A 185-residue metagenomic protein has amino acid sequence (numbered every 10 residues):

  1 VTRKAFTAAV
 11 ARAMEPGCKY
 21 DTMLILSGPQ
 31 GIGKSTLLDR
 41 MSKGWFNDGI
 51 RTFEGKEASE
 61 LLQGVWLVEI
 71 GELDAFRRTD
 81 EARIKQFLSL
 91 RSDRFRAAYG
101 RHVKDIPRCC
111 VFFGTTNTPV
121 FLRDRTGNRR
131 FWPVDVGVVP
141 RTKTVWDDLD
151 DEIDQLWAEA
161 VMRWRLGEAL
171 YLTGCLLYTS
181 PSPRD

Functional and structural regions predicted by a protein language model:
V1-G64: P-loop NTPase catalytic core of nucleic-acid-dependent motor ATPases
A58-Q63, A97-T115: AAA+/SF3 P-loop NTPase mechanochemical coupling elements
L67-L88, D124-G127: Conserved AAA+/SF3 P-loop NTPase catalytic/coupling segment centered on the Walker-B
E72, C110, G114-P119, G137: A short beta-strand-to-loop transition that corresponds to the Sensor-1 phosphate-sensing loop of AAA+ P-loop ATPases
A82-R101: Conserved catalytic/switch belt of AAA+ P-loop NTPases
D124-P140: A short helix-turn-beta junction within AAA+ P-loop NTPase domains corresponding to the substrate/partner-engaging
E152-L177: Long, low-complexity, charged/polar intrinsically disordered regions in eukaryotic proteins
Y178-D185: Conserved small/polar residues in nucleotide/adenosyl-binding loops
